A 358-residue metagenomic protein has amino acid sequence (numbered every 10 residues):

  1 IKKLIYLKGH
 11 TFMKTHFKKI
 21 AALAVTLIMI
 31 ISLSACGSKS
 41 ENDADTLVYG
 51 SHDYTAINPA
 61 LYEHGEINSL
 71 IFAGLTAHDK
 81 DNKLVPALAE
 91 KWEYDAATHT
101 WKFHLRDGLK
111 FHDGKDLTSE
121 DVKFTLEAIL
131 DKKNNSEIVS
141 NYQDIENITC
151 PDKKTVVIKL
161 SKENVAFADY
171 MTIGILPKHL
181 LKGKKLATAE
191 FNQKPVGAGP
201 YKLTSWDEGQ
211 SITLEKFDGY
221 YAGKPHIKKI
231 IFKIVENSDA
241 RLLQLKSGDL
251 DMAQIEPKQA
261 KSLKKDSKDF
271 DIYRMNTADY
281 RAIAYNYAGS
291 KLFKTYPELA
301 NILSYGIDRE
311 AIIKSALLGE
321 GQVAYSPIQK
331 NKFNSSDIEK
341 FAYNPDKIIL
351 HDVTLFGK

Functional and structural regions predicted by a protein language model:
I20, V323-K358: Structural transition elements
G50-A96, E127, V196: N-terminal lobe/hinge region of extracytoplasmic solute-binding protein
G50-N68, L88, K115, F167-L176 (+2 more regions): A structural "hinge/loop" feature
D79, K83, T172-P225, K229: Gly/Pro-rich hinge or "lid" segments in bacterial periplasmic/extracellular proteins
E90-N135, V157, F293, A300: Aromatic- and charge-enriched surface segment that lines or borders ligand/interaction sites
E93, A97, V139-L181: Surface-exposed binding/hinge segments that line and control ligand-binding clefts or catalytic entry sites
D218-L263: Ligand-site clamp/hinge motif
F293-K332, D352: Periplasmic-binding protein-like
